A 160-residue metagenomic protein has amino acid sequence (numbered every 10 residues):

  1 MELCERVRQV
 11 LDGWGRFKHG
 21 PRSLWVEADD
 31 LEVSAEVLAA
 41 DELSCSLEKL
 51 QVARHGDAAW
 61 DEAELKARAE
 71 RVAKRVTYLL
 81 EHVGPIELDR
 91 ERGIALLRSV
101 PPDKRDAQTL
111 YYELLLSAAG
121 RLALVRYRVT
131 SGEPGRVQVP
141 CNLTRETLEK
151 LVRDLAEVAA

Functional and structural regions predicted by a protein language model:
M1-V76: Charge-rich, low-complexity N-terminal segments
G13, Y78, H82, E157-V158: A structural signal for alpha-helix termini and helix-coil/disorder junctions
V33-A35, T109-L124, L151: Short, structured motif recognition centered on aromatic/hydrophobic residues
A40, L50, H55, A119 (+3 more regions): Generic structural motif
S46-E113: The feature represents the first ordered module of a protein
V100-K104, S117-A119, V129: Short, flexible beta-strand-to-coil junctions
D106, L116, V139-L143: Short, well-structured alpha-helical patches and their helix-loop capping segments that border functional surfaces
A123-A160: Mixed-charge, glycine-accented linear interaction segment located at domain edges/termini
